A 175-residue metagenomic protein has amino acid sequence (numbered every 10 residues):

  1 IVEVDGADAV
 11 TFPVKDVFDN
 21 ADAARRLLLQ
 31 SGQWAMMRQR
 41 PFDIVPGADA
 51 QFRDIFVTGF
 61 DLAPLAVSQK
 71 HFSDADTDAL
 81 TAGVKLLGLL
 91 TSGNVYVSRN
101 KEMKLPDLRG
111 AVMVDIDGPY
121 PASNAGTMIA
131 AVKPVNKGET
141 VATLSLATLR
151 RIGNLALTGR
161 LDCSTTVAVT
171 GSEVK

Functional and structural regions predicted by a protein language model:
V2-K175: Buried, small/hydrophobic-residue-enriched core segments of structured protein domains
